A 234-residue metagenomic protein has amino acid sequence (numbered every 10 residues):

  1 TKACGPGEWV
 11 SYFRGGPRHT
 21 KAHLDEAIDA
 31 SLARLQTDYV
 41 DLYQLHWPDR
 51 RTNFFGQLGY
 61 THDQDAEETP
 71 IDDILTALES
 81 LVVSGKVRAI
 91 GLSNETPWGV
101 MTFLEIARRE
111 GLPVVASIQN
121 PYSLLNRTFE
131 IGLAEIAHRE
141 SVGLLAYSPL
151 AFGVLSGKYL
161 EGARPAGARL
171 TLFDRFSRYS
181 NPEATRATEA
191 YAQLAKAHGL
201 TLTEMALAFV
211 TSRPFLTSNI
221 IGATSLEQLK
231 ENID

Functional and structural regions predicted by a protein language model:
T1-E8, I118-Y122: A short, structured active-site edge motif that brings together acidic residues
T1-K2, D41-L45, L145-P149: Non-cysteine beta-strand/loop elements that form the S-adenosyl-L-methionine
G5-T20, R51-Y60: Surface-exposed, active-site-proximal loop segments in enzymatic domains
V10, E26-I28, D174-S177: Intrinsic disorder/low-complexity segments
P17-L35, I71-T76, V100-E105: Short, acidic/polar
L24-Y39, G132-S141: Short amphipathic alpha-helices and their capping/turn segments at secondary-structure boundaries
A33-G56: Active-site groove signature of glycoside hydrolases
P48-D234: Beta/alpha (TIM)-barrel catalytic core signal, keyed to glycine-rich beta->alpha loops juxtaposed to Asp/Glu that bind
